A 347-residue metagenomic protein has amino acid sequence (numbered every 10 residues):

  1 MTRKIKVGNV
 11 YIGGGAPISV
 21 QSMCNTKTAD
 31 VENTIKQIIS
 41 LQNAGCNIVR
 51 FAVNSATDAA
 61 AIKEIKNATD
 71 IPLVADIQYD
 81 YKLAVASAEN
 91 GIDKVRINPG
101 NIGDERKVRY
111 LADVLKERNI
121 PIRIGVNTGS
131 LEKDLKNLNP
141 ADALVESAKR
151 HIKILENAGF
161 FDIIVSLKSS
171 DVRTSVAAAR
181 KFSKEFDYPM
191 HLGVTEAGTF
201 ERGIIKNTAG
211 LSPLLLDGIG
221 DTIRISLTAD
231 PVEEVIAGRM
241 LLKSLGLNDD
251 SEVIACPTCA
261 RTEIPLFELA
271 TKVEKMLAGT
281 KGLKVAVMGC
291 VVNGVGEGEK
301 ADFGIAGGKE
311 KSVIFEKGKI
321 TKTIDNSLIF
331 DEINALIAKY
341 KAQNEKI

Functional and structural regions predicted by a protein language model:
M1-S22, K116, K275: N-terminal amphipathic alpha-helix/helix-capping segment at the start of soluble metabolic enzymes
G15-N33, A52, I71-Y79, D134-V145 (+1 more regions): Active-site mouth loops of central-metabolism enzymes
V20, D76, I124, V165 (+5 more regions): Conserved, mostly hydrophobic/aromatic
N25, V31, Q42-I65, R96-D104 (+1 more regions): Glycine-rich, proline-tolerant flexible connector loops at the mouths of alpha/beta enzymes
A56-I77, Y110-I122, K181-M190, V273: Alpha-helix-loop-beta-strand connector modules within alpha/beta enzyme cores
T69-I71, A88-V95, K116-N119, S183-P189 (+3 more regions): Glycine-enriched alpha-helix->loop->beta-strand junction motifs that scaffold or abut catalytic
K82-R123: Hydrophobic or amphipathic alpha-helical targeting/insertion segments
R123-N127, L135-A278, K284: Catalytic alpha/beta core domains of metabolic enzymes, predominantly
